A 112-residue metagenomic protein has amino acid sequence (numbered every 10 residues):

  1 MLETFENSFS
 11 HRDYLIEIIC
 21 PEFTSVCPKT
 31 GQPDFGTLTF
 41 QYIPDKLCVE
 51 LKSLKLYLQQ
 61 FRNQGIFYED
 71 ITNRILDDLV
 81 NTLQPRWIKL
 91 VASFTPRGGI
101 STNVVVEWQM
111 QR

Functional and structural regions predicted by a protein language model:
M1-R112: N-terminal intrinsically disordered, cationic/polar leader segments that include organellar targeting peptides
